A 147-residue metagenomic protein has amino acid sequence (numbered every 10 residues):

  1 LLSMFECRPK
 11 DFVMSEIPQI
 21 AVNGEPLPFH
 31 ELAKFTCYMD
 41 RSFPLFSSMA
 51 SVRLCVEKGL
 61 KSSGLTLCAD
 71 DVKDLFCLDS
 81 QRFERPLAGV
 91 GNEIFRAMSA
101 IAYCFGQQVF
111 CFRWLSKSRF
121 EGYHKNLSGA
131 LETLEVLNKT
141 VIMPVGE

Functional and structural regions predicted by a protein language model:
L1-G64: ABC ATPase nucleotide-binding domain signature region
L32-K34, F105-G106, V136-N138: Short loop/turn elements that form and flank the Walker-type P-loop nucleotide-binding site in RecA-like NTPase cores
M39-R41, E84-P86, C111-W114, I142-P144: Conserved beta-strand segments of the P-loop GTPase G domain that flank and frequently precede/overlap
T66, V72-G91, G106: Conserved ABC nucleotide-binding domain
G91-W114, H124-G129, T133: GG-anchored amphipathic helix commonly corresponding to the ABC/SMC/Rad50 NBD signature/C-loop
K117-E121: ABC ATPase nucleotide-binding domain "signature" loop
L134-E147: Conserved H-loop
